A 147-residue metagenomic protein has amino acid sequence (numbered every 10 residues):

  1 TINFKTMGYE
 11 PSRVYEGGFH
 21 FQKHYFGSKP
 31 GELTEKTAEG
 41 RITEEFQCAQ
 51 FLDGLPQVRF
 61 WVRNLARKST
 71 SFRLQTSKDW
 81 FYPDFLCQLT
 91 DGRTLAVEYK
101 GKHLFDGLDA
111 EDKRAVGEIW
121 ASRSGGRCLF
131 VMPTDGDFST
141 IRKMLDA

Functional and structural regions predicted by a protein language model:
T1-A147: Electrostatic, structured charged patches in enzyme active sites and in nucleic-acid/phosphate-binding
